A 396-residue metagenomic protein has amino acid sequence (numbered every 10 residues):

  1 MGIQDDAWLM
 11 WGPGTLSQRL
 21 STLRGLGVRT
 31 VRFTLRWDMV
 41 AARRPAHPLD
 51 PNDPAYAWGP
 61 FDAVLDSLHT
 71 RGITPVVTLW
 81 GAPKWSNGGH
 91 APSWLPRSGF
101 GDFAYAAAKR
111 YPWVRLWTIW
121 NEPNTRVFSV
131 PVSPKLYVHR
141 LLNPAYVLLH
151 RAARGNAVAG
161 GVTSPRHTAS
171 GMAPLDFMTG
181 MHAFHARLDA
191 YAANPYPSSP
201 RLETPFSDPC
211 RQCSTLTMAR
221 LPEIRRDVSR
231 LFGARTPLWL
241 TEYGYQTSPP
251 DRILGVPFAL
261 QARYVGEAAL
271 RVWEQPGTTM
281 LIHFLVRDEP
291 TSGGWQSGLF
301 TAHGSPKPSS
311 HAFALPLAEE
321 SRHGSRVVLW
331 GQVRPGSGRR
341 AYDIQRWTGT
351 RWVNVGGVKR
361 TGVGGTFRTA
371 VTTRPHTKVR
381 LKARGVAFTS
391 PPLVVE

Functional and structural regions predicted by a protein language model:
M1-T30, T34-R36: Boundary/entry segment of secreted carbohydrate-active catalytic domains
I3, V31, L68, A107 (+7 more regions): Conserved, mostly hydrophobic/aromatic
L26-T168, Y196-S198: Substrate-binding cleft and catalytic face of glycoside hydrolase catalytic domains, especially the flexible beta-alpha
R43, T118, P123, S248-Y342 (+2 more regions): Aromatic-rich peripheral "rim/lid" segments of glycoside hydrolase catalytic domains that contact and position glycan
P96, G101, R115, S133-A259: Noncatalytic carbohydrate-binding groove/subsite architecture in carbohydrate-active enzymes
Y342-T348: Conserved aromatic beta-strand anchor motif in extracellular beta-sandwich/beta-rich domains
V353-G364: Solvent-exposed serine/threonine-rich low-complexity stretches and specific carbohydrate-binding patches
G365-T369: Short strand-edge motifs at loop-to-beta-strand transitions and within beta-strands of extracellular beta-rich domains
